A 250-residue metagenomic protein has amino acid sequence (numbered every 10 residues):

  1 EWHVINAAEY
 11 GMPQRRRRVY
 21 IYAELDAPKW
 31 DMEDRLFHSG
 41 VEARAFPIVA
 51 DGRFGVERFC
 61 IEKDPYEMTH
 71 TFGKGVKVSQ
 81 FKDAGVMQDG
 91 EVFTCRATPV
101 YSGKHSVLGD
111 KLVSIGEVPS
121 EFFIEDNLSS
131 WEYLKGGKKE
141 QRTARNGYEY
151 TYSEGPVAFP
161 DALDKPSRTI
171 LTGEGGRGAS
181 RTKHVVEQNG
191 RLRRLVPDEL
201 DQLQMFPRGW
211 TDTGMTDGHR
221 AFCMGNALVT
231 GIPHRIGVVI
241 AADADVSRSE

Functional and structural regions predicted by a protein language model:
E1-A162: Class I S-adenosyl-L-methionine
D89-E250: C-terminal target-recognition/interaction regions appended to catalytic cores
